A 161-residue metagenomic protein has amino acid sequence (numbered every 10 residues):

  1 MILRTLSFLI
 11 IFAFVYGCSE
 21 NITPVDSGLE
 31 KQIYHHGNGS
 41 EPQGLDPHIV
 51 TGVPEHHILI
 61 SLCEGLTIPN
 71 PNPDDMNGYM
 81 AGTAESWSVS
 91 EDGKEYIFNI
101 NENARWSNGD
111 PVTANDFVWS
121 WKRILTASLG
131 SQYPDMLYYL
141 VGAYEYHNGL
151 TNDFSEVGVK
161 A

Functional and structural regions predicted by a protein language model:
I2-L9: Sec-dependent signal peptide recognition, specifically the positively charged N-region followed immediately by
F14-G17: C-terminal motif of bacterial Sec signal peptides marking the signal peptidase cleavage site
S19-N21: Bacterial signal peptide processing site
V25-Y34: Immediate post-signal peptide segment of exported/extracytoplasmic ligand-binding proteins
G28, S88-K94, V159-A161: Short, ordered beta-strand-loop transition motifs
G37-E91: N-terminal lobe/hinge region of extracytoplasmic solute-binding protein
E85-P134: Aromatic- and charge-enriched surface segment that lines or borders ligand/interaction sites
V112, D116-V118, L125, L129-A161: Surface-exposed binding/hinge segments that line and control ligand-binding clefts or catalytic entry sites
